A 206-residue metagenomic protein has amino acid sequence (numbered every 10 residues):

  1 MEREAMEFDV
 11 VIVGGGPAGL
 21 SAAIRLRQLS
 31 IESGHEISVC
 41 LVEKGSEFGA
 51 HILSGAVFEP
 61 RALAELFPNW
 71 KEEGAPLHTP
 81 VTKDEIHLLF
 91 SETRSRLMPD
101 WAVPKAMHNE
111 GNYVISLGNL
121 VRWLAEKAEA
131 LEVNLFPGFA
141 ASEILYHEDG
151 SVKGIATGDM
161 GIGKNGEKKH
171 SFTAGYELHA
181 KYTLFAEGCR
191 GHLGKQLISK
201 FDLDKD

Functional and structural regions predicted by a protein language model:
M1-V13, P17, E132-F139: Glycine/serine-rich loop-strand microenvironments at binding/catalytic pocket rims
D9-C40: N-terminal Rossmann-like FAD-binding beta1-loop-alpha1 element of flavoenzymes
V10, S38-S46, A180-F185: Extended hydrophobic secondary-structure segments that form protein cores and membrane-embedded regions
A18, E47, R190: Conserved Rossmann-like nucleotide-cofactor binding loop
S33-H35, G118, R122-W123, K127-D206: Predominantly flavin-linked oxidoreductase catalytic cores and closely associated redox partners
E36, K44-T93: N-terminal FAD cofactor-binding segment of flavoenzymes
H51-L53, P99, K195-I198: Short, solvent-exposed loop/turn and secondary-structure capping segments
R96-L117, E126, G154, K169: Helix-loop-beta segment of a Rossmann-like dinucleotide-binding subdomain
